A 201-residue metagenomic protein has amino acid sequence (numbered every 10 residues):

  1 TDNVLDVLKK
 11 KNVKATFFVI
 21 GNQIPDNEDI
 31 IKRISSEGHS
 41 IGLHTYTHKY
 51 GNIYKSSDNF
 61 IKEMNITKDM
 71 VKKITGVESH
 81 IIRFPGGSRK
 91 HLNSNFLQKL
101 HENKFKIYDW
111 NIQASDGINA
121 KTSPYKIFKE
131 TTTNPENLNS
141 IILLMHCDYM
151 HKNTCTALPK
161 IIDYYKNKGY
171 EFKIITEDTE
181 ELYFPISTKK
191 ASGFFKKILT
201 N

Functional and structural regions predicted by a protein language model:
T1-S79, Y164, E180: Active-site beta->alpha N-cap acidic-glycine motif
N3, K49-T75, S88-S140, N153-A157: Alpha-helical scaffold elements lining the catalytic groove of polysaccharide deacetylases
D6-N12, Q23-P25, K152-N201: C-terminal domain-boundary segment and adjacent tail
A15-V19, S40-T45, H80-R83, K106-N111 (+2 more regions): Structural recognition of the beta-strand scaffold that forms the well-ordered cores of secreted hydrolase catalytic
I20-N22, Y46, P85-G87, I112-S115 (+2 more regions): Active-site beta-loop-alpha junctions enriched in small/polar residues
I31-I34, S56-N59, T122-K126, I186-A191: Short low-complexity, flexible loop/linker segments enriched in glycine and/or proline with clustered acidic
S36-H39, T75-V77, E102-N103, T133 (+1 more regions): Structural recognition of alpha->loop->beta junctions
